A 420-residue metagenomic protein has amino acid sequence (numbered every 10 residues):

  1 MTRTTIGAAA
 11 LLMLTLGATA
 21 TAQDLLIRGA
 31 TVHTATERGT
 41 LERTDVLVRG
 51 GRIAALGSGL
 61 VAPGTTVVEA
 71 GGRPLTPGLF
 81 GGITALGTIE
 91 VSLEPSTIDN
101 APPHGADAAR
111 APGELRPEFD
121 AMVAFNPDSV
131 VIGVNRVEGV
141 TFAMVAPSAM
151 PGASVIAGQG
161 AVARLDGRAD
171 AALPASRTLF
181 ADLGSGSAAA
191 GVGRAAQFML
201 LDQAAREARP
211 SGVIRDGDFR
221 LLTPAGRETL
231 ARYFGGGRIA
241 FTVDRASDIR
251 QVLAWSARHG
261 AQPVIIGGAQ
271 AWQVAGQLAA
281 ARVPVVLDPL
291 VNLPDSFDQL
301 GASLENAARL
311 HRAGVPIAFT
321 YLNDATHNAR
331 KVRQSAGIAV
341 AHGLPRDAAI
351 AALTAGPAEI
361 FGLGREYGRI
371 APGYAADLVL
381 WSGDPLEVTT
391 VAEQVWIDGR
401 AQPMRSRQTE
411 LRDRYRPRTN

Functional and structural regions predicted by a protein language model:
M1-A9: Bacterial N-terminal signal peptides that target proteins for export
T15-T19: N-terminal signal peptide c-region/cleavage motif recognized by signal peptidases
T21-Q23: Boundary of Sec targeting at the N-terminus
L25-I27, A62-M122, V137: Replace "His-x-His-based motif
A30, T34, T44, A371-Y415: C-terminal cap of metal-dependent C-N hydrolases
V32, T36-G78, L93-P95: Histidine-rich, glycine-flanked metal-binding segment
S92, D99-R110, E118, R238 (+4 more regions): His/Asp/Glu-enriched, well-ordered alpha-helical/loop segment that forms or immediately abuts the divalent-metal
D128-P263, V391: Polyanionic/metal-chelating signatures
